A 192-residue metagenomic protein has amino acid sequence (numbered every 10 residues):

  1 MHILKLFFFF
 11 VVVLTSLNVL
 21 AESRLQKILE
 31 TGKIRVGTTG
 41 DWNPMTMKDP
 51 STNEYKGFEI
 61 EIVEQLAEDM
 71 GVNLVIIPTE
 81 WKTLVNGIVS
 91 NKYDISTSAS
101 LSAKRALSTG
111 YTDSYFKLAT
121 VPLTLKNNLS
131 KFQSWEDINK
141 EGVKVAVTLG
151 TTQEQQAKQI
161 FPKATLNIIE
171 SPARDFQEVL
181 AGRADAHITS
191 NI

Functional and structural regions predicted by a protein language model:
E22-A99, L107: Extracytoplasmic small-molecule ligand-binding "clamshell" domains of the periplasmic binding protein/Venus flytrap
T46-T52, V63-V72, S134-N139, Q153-E170: Ligand-binding cleft/hinge of the Venus flytrap
P50, K104-L118: Ligand-binding "clamshell"
L66, I88-V89, I138, E178-L180: Hydrophobic residues within well-ordered alpha-helices
N73-E80, V147-T148, A164-P172: Short beta-strand-to-loop elements that line the ligand-binding cleft of bilobed periplasmic-binding protein-like
T83-N86, A99-S108, Q155-Q159, F176-I192: A ligand-binding cleft/hinge motif common to bilobed small-molecule-binding domains
K126-V143: Flexible hinge/capping segments at coil-to-helix
